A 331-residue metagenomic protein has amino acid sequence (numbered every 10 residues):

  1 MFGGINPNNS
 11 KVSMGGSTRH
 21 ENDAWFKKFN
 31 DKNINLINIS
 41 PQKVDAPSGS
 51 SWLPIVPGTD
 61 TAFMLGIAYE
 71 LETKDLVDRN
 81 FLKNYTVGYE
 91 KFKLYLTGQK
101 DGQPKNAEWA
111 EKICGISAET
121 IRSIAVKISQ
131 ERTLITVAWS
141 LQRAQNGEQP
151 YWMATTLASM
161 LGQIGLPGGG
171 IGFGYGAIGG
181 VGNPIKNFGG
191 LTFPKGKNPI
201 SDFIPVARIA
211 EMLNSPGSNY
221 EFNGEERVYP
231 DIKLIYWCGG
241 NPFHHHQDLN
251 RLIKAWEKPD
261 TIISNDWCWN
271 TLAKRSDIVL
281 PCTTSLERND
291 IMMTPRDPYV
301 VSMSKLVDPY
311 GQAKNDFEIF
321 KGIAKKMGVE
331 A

Functional and structural regions predicted by a protein language model:
M1-I39, T61-L65, S159-K274, T284-I291 (+1 more regions): Extended redox/cofactor-interaction regions of prokaryotic respiratory oxidoreductases
G15, L53-G58, L82, K100 (+10 more regions): Hydrophobic alpha-helical scaffolding
N30-I37, Q42-Q130, K326: Long, well-ordered, tryptophan-enriched scaffold segments
V44-S48, K100-N106, E131-V137, D231-K233 (+1 more regions): Short acidic (Asp/Glu) and glycine-rich catalytic loops that position anionic groups and cofactors
V77-R79, I121, I135-T136, Q163-F173 (+4 more regions): Acidic/polar loop patches that form or flank catalytic/metal-binding clefts of enzymes that bind anionic ligands
G88-N214: Active-site phosphate/pyrophosphate-binding segments
D277: Catalytic, metal-anchored helix/loop core of enzyme active sites in primary metabolism
L286-P309, F320, A324, V329: Glycine/threonine-rich phosphate-binding loop and adjacent beta-strand/alpha-helix elements that clamp
